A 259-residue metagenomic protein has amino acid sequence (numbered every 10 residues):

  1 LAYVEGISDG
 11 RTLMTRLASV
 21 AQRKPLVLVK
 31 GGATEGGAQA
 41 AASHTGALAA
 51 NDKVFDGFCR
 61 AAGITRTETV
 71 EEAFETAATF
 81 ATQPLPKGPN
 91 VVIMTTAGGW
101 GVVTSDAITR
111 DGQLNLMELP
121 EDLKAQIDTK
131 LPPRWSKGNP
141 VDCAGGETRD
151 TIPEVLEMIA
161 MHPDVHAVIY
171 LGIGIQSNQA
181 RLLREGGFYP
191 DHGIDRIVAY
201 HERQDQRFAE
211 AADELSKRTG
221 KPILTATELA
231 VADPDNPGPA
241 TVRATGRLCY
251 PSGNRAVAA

Functional and structural regions predicted by a protein language model:
L1-A259: Catalytic-core regions of core metabolic enzymes, especially those transforming organic acids/acyl-group intermediates
